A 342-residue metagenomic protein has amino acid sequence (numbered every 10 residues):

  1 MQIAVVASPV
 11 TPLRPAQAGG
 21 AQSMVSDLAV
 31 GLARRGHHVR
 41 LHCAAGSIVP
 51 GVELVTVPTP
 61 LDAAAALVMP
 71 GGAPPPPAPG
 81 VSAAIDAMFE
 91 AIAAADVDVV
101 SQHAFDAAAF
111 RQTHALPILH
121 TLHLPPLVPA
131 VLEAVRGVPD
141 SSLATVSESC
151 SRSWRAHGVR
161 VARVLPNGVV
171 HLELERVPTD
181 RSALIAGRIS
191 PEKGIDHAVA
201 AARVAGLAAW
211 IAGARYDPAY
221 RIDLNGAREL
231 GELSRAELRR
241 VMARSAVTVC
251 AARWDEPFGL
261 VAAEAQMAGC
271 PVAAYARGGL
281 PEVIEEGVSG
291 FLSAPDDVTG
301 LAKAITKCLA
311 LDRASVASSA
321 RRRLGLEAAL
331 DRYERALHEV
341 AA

Functional and structural regions predicted by a protein language model:
M1-A342: Catalytic cores of nucleotide-sugar-dependent glycosyltransferases that transfer UDP/GDP/TDP-activated
